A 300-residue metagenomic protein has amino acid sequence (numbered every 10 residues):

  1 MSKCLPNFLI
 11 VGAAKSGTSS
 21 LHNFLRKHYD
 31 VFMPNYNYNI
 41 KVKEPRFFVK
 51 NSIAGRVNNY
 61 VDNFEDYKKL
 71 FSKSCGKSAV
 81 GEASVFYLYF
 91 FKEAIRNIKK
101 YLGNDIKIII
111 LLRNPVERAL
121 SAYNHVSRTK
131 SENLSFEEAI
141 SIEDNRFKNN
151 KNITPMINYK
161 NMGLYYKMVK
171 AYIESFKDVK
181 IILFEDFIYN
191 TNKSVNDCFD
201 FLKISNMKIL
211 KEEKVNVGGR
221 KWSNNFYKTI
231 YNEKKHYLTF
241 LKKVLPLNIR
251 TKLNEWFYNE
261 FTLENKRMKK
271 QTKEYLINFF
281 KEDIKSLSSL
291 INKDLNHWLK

Functional and structural regions predicted by a protein language model:
M1-Y87, Y101-I106, V116-I142, F147-N149: PAPS-dependent sulfotransferase catalytic core
S19-D30, A94-G103, A122-H125, Y166-N206 (+1 more regions): PAPS/PAP-binding and catalytic site of the sulfotransferase fold
K43, K170-E274, N292-K300: The conserved 3'-phosphoadenosine-5'-phosphosulfate
N51-R56, S84-V85, T154-G163, L183-E185 (+1 more regions): Active-site rim elements
V61-K73, E132-K211, Y227: PAPS-dependent sulfotransferase catalytic domain
N63, Y67-L70, A94, Y165-V169 (+4 more regions): Alpha-helical packing segments of well-folded alpha/beta enzyme cores
G81, K107-I109, K180-I182: Hydrophobic/aromatic beta-strand patches that form the interior of the parallel beta-sheet core in alpha/beta enzyme
R113-V116, I188-Y189: Canonical radical SAM enzyme core domain
